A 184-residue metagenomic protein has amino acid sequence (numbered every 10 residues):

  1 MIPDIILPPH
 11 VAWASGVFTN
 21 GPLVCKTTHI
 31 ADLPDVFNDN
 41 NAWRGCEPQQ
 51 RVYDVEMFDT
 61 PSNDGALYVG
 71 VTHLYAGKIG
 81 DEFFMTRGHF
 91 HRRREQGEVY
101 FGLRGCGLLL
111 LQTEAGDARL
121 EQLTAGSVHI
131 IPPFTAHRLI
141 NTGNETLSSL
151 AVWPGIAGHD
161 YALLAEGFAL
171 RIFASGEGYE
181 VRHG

Functional and structural regions predicted by a protein language model:
M1-W13: N-terminal capping/interface segment
S15-Q122, T142-L147, V152-G184: Active-site region of the double-stranded beta-helix
L108, V128-H129, P133-R138, G158: Histidine-centered metal-chelating micro-motifs
A125: Trp-centered recognition loops
